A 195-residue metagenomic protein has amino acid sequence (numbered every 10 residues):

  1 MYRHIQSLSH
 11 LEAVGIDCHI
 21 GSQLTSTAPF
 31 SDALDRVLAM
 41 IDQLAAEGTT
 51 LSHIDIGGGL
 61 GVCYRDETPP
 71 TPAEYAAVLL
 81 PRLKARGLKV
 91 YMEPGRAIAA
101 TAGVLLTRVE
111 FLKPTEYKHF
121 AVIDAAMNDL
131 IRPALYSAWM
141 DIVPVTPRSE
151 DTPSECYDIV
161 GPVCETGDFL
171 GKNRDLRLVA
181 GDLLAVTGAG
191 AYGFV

Functional and structural regions predicted by a protein language model:
M1-L112, L170, R174-L176: Active-site loop/helix belt of alpha/beta enzymes
V78, G87-V195: Charged (often Lys/Glu-rich) extended helix/loop segments that serve as interaction or gating elements
